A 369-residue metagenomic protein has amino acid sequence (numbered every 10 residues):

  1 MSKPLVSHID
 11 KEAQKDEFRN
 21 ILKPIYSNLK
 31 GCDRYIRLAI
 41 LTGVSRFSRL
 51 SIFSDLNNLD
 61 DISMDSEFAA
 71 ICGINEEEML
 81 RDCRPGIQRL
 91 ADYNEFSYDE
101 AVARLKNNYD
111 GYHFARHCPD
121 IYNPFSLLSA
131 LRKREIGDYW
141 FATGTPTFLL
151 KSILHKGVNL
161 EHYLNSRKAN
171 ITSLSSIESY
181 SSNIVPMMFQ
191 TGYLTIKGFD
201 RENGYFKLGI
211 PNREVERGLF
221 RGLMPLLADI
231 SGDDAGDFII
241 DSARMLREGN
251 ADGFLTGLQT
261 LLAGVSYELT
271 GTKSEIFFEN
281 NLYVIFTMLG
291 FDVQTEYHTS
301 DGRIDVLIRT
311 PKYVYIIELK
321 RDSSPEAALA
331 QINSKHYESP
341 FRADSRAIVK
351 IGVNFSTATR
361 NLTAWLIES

Functional and structural regions predicted by a protein language model:
M1-S274: Phosphate-binding site recognition
P4-V6, S48-S54, P325-A328, A358-A364: Switch/connector loops and helix/strand junctions flanking conserved nucleotide-binding motifs in nucleotide-processing
K15-N20, R321-E338: Mg2+/Mn2+-dependent nuclease catalytic core
I25-C32, P186-L194, Y283-T287, F291 (+1 more regions): Metal-dependent nuclease catalytic cores in nucleic-acid-processing enzymes, especially RNase H-like/related
T260-Q294: Acidic-basic catalytic patches of nuclease active cores, encompassing PD-(D/E)XK and other metal-cofactor nuclease
L282, I304-R321, K335: Conserved catalytic cores of phosphodiester-cleaving nucleases, focusing on short active-site segments
I285-P311: Active-site metal-binding core of divalent-cation-utilizing nuclease and nuclease-like domains
P340, D344-S369: Domain-level recognition of nuclease-like catalytic cores that cleave nucleotide substrates
